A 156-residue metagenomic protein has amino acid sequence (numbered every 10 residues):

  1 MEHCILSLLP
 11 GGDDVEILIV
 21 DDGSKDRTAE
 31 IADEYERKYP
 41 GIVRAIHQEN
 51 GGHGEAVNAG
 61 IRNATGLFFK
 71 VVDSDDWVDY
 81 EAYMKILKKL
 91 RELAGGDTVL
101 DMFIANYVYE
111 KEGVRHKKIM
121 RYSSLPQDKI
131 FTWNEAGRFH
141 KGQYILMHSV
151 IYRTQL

Functional and structural regions predicted by a protein language model:
M1-L156: Nucleotide-sugar donor-binding/catalytic module of glycosyltransferases that assemble extracellular/cell-envelope
